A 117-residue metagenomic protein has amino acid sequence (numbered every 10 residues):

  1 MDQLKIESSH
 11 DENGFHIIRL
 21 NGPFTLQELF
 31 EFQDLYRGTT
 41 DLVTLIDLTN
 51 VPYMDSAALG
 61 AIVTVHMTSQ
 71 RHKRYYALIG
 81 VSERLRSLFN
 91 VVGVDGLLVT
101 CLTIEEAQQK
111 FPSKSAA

Functional and structural regions predicted by a protein language model:
M1-D2, D41: Absolute protein N-terminus
D2-D34: STAS-typified acidic loop motif
I6, I17-I18, I46, I62 (+2 more regions): Weak global preference for isoleucine
P23-L98: Amphipathic alpha-helical interaction surfaces in cytosolic regulatory modules
E83, E105-E106: Acidic phosphotransfer microenvironment of two-component signaling modules
V99-T103: Short acidic-hydrophobic, aromatic-tinged amphipathic segments that line or gate anion-handling sites
A107, F111-A116: A short, charged, amphipathic alpha-helix used as a generic interaction element across diverse proteins
